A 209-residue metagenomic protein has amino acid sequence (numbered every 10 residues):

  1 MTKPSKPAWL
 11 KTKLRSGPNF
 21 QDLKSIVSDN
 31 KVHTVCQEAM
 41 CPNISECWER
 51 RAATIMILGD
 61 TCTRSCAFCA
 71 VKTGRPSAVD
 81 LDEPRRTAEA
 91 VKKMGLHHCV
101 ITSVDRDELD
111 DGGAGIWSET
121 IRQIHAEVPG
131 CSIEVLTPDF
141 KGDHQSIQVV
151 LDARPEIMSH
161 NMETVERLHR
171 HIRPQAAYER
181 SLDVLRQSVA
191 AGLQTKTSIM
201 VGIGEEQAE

Functional and structural regions predicted by a protein language model:
M1-R64: Flexible, acidic/Gly-rich N-terminal and inter-domain linker regions that tether and position cofactor-handling modules
T2-K6, C69, V104: Acidic/polar active-site rim loop that often engages polyanionic ligands
K13-Q21, V35, M56, L81 (+4 more regions): Electropositive phosphate-/nucleotide-binding environments in soluble metabolic enzymes
S28, V32, E46, V71 (+3 more regions): Generic secondary-structure signature for well-ordered alpha-helical cores
S45-I55, F68-R86: Iron-sulfur (Fe-S) cluster-binding segments and ferredoxin-like electron-carrier domains, especially [2Fe-2S]
S65, A70, P138-K141: Chalcogenol-based redox active-site neighborhoods
P84-K93, H97-C99, S103-E209: Conserved AdoMet/S-adenosylmethionine-binding subsite of the radical SAM
